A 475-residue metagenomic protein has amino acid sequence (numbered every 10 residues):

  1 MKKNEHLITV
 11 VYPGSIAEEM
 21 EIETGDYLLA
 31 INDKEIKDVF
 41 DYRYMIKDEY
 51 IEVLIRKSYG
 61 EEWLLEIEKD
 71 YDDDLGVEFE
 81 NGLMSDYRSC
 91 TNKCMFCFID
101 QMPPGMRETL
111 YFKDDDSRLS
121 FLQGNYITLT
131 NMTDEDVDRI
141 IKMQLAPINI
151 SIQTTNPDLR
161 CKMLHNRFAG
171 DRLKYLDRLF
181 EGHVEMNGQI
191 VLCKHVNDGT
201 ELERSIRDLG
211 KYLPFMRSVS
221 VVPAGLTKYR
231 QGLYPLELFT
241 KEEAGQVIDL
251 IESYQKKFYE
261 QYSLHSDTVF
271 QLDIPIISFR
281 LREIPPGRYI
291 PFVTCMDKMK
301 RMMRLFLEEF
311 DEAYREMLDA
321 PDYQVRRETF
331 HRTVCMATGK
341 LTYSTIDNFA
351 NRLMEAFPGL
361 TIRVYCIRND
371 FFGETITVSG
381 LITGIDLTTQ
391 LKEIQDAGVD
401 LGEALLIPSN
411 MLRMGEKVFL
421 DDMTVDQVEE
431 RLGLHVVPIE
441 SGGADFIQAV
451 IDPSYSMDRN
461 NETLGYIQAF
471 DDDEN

Functional and structural regions predicted by a protein language model:
M1-Y12: PDZ/PDZ-like groove recognition
L7, S278-N475: Radical SAM enzyme core and accessory elements
A17, G25-L28, V53, C97: Terminal peptide-recognition signature
E19-K37: Conserved PDZ fold ligand-binding element
K34-Y42, E61-L64: Short, Lys/Arg- and Gly-enriched loop/turn segments at beta-strand edges
F40-S58, K69-D72: Short, compositionally biased
G60-E62, K69-F215, G225-Y254: Conserved Radical SAM active-site core
V196, M216-E242, Q261-I290, N369-T375 (+1 more regions): Flexible glycine/acidic-rich beta-alpha junction loops that bind and position SAM and/or redox cofactors in anaerobic
